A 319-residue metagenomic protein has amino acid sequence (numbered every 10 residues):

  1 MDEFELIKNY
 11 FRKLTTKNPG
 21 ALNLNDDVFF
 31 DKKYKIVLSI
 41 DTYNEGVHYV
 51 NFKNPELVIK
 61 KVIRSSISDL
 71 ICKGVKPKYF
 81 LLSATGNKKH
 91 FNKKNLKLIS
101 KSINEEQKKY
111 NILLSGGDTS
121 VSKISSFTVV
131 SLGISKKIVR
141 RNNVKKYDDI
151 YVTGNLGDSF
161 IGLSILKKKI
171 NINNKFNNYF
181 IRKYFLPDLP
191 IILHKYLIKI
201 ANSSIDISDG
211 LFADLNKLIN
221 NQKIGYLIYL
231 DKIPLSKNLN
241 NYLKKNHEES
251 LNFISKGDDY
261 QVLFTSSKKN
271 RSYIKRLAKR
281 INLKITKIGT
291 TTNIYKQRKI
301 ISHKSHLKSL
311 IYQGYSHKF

Functional and structural regions predicted by a protein language model:
M1-F319: Helix-biased detector of long, well-ordered alpha-helical tracts
